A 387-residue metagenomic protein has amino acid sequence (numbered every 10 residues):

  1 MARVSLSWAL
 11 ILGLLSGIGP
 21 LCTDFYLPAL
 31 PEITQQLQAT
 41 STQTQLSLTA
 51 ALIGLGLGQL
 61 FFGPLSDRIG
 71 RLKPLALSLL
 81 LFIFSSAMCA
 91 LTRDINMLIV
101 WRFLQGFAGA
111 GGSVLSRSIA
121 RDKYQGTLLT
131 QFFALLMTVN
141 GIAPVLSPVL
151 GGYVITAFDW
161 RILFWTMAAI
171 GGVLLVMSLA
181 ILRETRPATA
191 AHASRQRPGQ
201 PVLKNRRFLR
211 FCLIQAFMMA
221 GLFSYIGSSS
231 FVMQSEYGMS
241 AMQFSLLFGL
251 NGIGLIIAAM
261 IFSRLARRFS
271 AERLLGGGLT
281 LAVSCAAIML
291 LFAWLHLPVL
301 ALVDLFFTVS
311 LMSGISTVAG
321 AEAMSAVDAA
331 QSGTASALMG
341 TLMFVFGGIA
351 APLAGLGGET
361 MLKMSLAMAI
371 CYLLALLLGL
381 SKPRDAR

Functional and structural regions predicted by a protein language model:
Q38, G70, L91-M97, A108 (+2 more regions): Helix-breaking motifs and short loop linkers at transmembrane-helix boundaries and internal kinks in secondary membrane
L57-N96: Conserved MFS/SLC helix-loop-helix module at the cytosolic interface between two early adjacent transmembrane helices
Q59-G70, A258-A271: Helix-to-loop junctions at the C-terminal end of transmembrane segments in multipass secondary transporters
L81, S85-M88, N96-Q105, V299-F307: Paired small-residue
M97, G126-T127, A134-A180: Helix-loop-helix hairpin linking two adjacent transmembrane segments in secondary transporters
W101-I142: Cytoplasmic helix-loop-helix junction between adjacent transmembrane helices in 12-TM secondary transporters
R183-C212: Juxtamembrane intracellular "pre-TM" segments in multi-pass secondary transporters
E322-T360, A367-M368: A late C-terminal transmembrane helix in Major Facilitator Superfamily
